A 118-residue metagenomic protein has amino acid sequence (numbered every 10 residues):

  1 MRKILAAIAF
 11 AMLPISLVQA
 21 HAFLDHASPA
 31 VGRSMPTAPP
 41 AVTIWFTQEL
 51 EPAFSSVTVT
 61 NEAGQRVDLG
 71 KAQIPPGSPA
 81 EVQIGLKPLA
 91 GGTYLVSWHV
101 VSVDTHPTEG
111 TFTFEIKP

Functional and structural regions predicted by a protein language model:
I4-P14: Sec-dependent N-terminal signal peptides
I15-A20: Sec/Tat signal peptide C-region and signal peptidase I cleavage site
H21-P39: Short N-terminal segments immediately surrounding and downstream of signal-peptide cleavage
M35-T37, A41-Q48, T105-P118: Extended, polar beta-sheet/loop recognition surfaces of beta-rich domains that mediate binding to diverse ligands
P39, G91-T93: Extracellular Ig-like/FN3 beta-sandwich strand-entry sites
V42, Q48-G70: Short, surface-exposed alpha-helix to beta-strand junction/turn motifs within ectodomains of secreted and cell-envelope
A80-I84: Short strand-edge motifs at loop-to-beta-strand transitions and within beta-strands of extracellular beta-rich domains
A90, S97-T111: Short, exposed beta-strand-loop hairpins at the edges of beta-sheets in extracellular/periplasmic proteins
